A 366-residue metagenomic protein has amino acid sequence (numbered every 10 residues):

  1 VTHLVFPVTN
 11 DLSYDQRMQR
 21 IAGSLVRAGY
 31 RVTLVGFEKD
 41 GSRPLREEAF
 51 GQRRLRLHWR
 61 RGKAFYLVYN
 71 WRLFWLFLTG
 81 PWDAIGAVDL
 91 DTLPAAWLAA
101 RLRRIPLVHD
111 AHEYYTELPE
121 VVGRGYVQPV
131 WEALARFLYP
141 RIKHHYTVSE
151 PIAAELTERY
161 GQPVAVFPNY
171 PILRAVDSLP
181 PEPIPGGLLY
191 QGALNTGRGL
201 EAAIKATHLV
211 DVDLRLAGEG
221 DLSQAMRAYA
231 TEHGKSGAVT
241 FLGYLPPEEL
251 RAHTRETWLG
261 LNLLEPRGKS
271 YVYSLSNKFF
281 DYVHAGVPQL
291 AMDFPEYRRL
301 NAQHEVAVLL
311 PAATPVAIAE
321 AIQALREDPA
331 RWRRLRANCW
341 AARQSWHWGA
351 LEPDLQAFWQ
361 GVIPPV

Functional and structural regions predicted by a protein language model:
L4-P7, Y146, P180-R215, R336: Conserved donor-binding/catalytic core segment of Leloir-type glycosyltransferases
G36, R53, T116, E132-S178 (+1 more regions): Donor nucleotide-sugar binding/catalytic pocket of nucleotide-sugar-dependent glycosyltransferases
F65-V68, P106, Y115-F137, L173 (+1 more regions): Nucleotide-sugar donor phosphate/pyrophosphate-binding loop at the beta->alpha transition of glycosyltransferases
W71-L78, P94, L98-L102, H109 (+2 more regions): Membrane-proximal helix-turn-helix segments that form the acceptor-binding/catalytic region of lipid-linked
K143, T254-V272, V287: Acidic donor-binding loop of glycosyltransferase active sites
Q224-A252, L259: Nucleotide-activated donor-binding/catalytic signature segment of Leloir-type glycosyltransferases, i.e., the conserved
Q303, A307-P315, A324-P329: Conserved acidic donor-binding segment of nucleotide-sugar-dependent glycosyltransferases
A317, A324, R331-S345: A short, well-ordered alpha-helix in the C-terminal region of glycosyltransferases
